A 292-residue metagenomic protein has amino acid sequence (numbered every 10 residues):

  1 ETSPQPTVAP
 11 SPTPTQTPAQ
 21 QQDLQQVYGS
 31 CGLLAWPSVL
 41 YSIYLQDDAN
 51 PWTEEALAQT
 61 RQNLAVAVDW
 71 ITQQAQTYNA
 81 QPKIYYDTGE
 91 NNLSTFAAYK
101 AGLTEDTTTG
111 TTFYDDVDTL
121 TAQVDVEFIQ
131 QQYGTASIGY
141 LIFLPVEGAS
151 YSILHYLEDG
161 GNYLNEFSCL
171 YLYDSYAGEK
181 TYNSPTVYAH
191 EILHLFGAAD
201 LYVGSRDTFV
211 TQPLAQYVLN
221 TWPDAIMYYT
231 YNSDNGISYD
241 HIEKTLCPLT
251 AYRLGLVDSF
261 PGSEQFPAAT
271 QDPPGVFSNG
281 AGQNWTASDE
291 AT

Functional and structural regions predicted by a protein language model:
T2-A19, A268-D272: Ser/Thr-rich, Proline-interspersed low-complexity disordered segments
P14-T135, G148, S175-Y176: Propeptide-to-catalytic entry region of secreted or membrane-anchored zinc metalloproteases
P18-S30, L201-D272, F277, N284-T286 (+1 more regions): Replace "(M1/M4/M9/M12/WLM)" with "(e.g., M1/M4/M8/M9/M12/M26/WLM)" and add "not limited to" to clarify scope
W36-Y41, T135-Y140, N165-C169, A199 (+1 more regions): Loop/turn elements at helix/coil->beta-strand transitions in domains of secreted/extracellular proteins
I43-D48, I142-G148, Y173-S175, A198 (+1 more regions): Active-site-proximal beta-strand/loop segments in catalytic clefts of secreted hydrolases
E147-E166: Catalytic zinc-binding patch centered on the HExxH motif and its immediate surroundings that defines zinc-dependent
S168-Y188: Short pre-active-site segment immediately N-terminal to the catalytic Zn-binding motif
P185-L201: Active-site recognition of the HExxH zinc-binding catalytic motif
